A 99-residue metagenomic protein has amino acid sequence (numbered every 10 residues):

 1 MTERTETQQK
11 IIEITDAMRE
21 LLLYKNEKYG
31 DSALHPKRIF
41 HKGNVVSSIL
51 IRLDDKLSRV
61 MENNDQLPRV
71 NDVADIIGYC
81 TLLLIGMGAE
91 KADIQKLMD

Functional and structural regions predicted by a protein language model:
M1-D99: Intrinsically disordered, low-complexity regulatory regions that flank transcription factor DNA-binding cores
